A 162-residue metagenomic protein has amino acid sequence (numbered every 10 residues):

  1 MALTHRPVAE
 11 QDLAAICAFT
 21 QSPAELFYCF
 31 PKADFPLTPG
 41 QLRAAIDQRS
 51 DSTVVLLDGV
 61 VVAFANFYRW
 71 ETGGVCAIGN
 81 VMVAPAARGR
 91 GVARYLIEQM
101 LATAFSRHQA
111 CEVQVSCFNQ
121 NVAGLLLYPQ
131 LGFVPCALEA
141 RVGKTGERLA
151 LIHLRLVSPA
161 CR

Functional and structural regions predicted by a protein language model:
L3, P7-R88, I97-R107, V157-C161: Acetyl-CoA-dependent GNAT
G91: Glycine-rich phosphate-binding loop
C111-Q114, F118-L125, Q130-V134, L138-R162: C-terminal "cap" of GNAT-fold acetyltransferases
